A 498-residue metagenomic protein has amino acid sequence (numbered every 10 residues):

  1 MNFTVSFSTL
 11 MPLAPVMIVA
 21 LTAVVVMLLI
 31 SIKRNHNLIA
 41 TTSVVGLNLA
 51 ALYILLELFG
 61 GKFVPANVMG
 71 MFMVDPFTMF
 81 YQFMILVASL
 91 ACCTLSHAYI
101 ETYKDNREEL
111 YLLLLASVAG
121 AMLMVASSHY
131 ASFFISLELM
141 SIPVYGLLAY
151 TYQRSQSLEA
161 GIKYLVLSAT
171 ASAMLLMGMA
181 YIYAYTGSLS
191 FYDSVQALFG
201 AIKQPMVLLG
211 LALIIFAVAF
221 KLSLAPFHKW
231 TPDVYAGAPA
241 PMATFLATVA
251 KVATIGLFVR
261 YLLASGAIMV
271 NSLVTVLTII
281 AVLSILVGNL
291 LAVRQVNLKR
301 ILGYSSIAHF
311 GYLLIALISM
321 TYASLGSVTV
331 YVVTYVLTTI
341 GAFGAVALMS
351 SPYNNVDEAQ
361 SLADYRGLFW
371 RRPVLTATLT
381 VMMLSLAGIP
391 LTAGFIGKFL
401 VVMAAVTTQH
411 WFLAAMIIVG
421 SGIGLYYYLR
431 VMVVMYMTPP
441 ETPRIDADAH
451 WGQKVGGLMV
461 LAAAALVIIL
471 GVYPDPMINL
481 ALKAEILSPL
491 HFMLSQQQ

Functional and structural regions predicted by a protein language model:
M1-Q498: Alpha-helical transmembrane segments of multi-pass membrane proteins predominantly involved in bioenergetics
